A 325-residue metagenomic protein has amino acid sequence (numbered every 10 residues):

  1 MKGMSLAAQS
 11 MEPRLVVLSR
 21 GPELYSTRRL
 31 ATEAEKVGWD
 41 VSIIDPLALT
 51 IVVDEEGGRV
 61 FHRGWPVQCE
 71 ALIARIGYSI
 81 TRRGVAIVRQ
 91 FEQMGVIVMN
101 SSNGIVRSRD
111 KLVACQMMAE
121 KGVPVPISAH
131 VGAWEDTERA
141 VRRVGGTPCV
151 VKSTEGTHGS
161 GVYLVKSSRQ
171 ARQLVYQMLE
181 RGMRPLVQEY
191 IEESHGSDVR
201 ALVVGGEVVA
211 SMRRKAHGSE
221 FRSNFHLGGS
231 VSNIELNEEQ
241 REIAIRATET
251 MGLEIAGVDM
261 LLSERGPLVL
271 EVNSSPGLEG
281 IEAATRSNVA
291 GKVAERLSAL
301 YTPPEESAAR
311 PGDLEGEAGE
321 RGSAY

Functional and structural regions predicted by a protein language model:
M1-M99, G104, T302: ATP-binding N-terminal substructure of ATP-dependent carboxylate-amine bond-forming enzymes
S10, S160-M251: Phosphate-binding site of ATP-dependent enzymes
W39-P46, V88-S160: A conserved helix-loop-beta module that forms one wall/lid of the active-site cleft in ATP-utilizing catalytic domains
R59-H62, C115-A119, V144-G146, S167-Q170 (+2 more regions): Short, hinge-like loop/turn segments at secondary-structure boundaries
Y78, N273-T285: Glycine-rich phosphate/pyrophosphate-binding beta-alpha loops
I127, T147-V151, P185-E189, I255-V258: A short linear hydrophobic-aromatic micro-motif
C149, V209-A210, A256, L268-L270: Protein kinase-like catalytic core scaffold
R181, E220-V269, G291-K292, R296-E306 (+1 more regions): A long amphipathic alpha-helix within ATP-dependent nucleotide-binding catalytic cores
